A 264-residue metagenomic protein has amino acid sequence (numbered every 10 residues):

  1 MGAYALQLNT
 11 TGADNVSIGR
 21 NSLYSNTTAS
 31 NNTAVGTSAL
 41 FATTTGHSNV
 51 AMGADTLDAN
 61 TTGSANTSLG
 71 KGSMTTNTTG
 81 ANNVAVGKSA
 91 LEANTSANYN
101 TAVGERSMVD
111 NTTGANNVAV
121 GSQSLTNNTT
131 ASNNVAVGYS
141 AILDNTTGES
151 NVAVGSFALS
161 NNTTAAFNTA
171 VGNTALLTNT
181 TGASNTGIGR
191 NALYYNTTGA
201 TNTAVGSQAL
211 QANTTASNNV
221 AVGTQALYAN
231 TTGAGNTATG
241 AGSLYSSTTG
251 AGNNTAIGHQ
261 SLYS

Functional and structural regions predicted by a protein language model:
M1-S264: Glycine- and small/polar-enriched repetitive beta-structure motifs of secreted/surface proteins
